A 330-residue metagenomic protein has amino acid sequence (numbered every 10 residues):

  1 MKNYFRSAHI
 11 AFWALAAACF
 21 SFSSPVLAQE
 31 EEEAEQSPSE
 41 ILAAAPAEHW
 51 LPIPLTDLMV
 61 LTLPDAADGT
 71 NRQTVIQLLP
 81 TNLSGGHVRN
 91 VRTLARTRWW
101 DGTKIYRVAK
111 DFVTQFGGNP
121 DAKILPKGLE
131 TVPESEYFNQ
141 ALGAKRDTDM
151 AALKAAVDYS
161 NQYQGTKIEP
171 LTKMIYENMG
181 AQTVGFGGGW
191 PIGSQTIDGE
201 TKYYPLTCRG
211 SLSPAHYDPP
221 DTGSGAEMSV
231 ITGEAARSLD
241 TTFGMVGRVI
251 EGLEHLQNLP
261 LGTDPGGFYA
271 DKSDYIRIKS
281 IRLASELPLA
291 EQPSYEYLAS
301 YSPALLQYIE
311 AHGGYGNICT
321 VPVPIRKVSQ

Functional and structural regions predicted by a protein language model:
K2-F12: Bacterial N-terminal signal peptides that target proteins for export
S21-S23: N-terminal signal peptide c-region/cleavage motif recognized by signal peptidases
V26-Q330: Cyclophilin-like peptidyl-prolyl cis-trans isomerases
